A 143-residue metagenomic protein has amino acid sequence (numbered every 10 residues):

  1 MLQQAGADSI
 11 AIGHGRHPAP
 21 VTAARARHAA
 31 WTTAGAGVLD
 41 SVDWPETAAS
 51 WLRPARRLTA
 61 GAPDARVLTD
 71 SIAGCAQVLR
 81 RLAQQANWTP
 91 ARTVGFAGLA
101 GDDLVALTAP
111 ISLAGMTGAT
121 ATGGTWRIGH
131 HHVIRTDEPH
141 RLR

Functional and structural regions predicted by a protein language model:
M1-A11, T122-H130: Hydrophobic alpha-helical segments within soluble ligand-binding/sensing domains
D8-R16, V67: Short hydrophobic beta-strand segments
P20-G124: Extracellular/periplasmic bilobed ligand-binding domains
T108-A109, T122-L142: C-terminal lobe and pocket-closing loops of periplasmic/extracytoplasmic Venus-flytrap solute-binding proteins
M116, L142-R143: Generic low-polarity alpha-helical segments
